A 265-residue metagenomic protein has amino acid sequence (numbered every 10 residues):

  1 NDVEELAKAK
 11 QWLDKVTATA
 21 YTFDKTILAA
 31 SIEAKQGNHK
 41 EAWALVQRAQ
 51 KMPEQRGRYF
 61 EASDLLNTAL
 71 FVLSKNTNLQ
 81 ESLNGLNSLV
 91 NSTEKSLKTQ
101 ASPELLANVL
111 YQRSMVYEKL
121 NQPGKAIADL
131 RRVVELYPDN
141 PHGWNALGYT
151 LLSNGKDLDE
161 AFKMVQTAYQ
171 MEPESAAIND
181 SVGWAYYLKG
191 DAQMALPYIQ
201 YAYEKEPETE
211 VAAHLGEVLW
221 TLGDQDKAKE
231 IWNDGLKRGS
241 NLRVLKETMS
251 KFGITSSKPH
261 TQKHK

Functional and structural regions predicted by a protein language model:
D2, K35, V72-K75, Q112 (+5 more regions): Register position in tetratricopeptide repeats
K15, M52-A62, N91-E104: Flexible helix-coil transition and linker loops at the boundaries of alpha-helical arrays
V16-T19, M52-R56, S92, L136 (+3 more regions): Structural marker of alpha-solenoid helical repeat scaffolds
T22, R56, N140, S175 (+2 more regions): Residue-level recognition of tetratricopeptide repeat
K25-T26, R58-Y59, T99, V109 (+4 more regions): TPR alpha-solenoid repeat register
S31, T68-F71, M115, Y149-T150 (+3 more regions): Residue-level recognition of tetratricopeptide repeat
